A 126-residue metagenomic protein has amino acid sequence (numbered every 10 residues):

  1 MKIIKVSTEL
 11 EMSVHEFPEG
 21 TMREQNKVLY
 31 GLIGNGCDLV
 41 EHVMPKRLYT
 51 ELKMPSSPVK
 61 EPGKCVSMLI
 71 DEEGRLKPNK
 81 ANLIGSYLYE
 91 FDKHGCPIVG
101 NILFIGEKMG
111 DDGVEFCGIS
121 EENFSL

Functional and structural regions predicted by a protein language model:
M1-L126: Short beta-rich binding modules
